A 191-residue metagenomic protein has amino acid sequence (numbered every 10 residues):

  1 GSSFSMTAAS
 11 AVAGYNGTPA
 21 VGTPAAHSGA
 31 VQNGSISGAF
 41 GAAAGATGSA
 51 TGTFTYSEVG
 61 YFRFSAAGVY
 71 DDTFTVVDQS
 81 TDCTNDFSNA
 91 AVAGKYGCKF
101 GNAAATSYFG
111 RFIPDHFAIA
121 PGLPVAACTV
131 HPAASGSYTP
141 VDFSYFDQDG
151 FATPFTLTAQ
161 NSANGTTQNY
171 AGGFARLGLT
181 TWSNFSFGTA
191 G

Functional and structural regions predicted by a protein language model:
G1-G191: Core sequence-specific DNA-binding domains of diverse transcription factors
